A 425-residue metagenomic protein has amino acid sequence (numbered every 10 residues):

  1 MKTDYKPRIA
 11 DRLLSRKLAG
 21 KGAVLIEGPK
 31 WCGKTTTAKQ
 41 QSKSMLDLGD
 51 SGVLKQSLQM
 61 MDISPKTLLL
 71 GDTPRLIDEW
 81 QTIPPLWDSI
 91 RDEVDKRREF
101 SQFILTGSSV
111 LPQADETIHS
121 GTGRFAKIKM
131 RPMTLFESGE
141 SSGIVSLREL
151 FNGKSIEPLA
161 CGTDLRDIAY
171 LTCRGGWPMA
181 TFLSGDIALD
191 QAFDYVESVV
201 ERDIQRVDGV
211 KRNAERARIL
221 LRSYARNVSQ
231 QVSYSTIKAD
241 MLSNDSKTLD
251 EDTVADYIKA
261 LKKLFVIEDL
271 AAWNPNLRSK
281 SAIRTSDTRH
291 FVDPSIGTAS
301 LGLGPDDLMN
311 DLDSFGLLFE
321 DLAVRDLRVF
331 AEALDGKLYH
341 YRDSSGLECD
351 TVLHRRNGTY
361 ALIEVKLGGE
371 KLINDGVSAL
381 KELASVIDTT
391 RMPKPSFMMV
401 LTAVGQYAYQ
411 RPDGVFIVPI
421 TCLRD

Functional and structural regions predicted by a protein language model:
M1-S15: N-terminal pre-Walker A segment at the start of P-loop NTPase domains
I26: Hydrophobic anchor at the beta1->P-loop junction of P-loop NTPases
K34-T35: Conserved lysine of the Walker
M45-P74: Short glycine-rich substrate-engagement loop in P-loop NTPases that contacts/grips substrate
W87-L111, H119: Conserved catalytic/switch belt of AAA+ P-loop NTPases
D115-Q230: Interdomain motor-coupling "hinge/lid" segment immediately C-terminal to the ATP-binding subdomain of NTP-driven enzymes
T181-T359: Accessory nucleic acid-recognition modules appended to NTPase machines
L401-D425: Domain-level recognition of nuclease-like catalytic cores that cleave nucleotide substrates
